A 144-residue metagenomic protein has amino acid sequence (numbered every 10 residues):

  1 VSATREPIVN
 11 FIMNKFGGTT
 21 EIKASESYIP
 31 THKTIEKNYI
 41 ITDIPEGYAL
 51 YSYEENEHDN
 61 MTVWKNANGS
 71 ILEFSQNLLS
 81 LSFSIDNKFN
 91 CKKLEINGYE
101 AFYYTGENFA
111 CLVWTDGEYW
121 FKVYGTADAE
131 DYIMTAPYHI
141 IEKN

Functional and structural regions predicted by a protein language model:
V1, Y39-T42, H139-I140: Compositionally biased, low-hydrophobicity segments enriched in charged and small polar residues
V1-E26: Membrane-interface helical sensory segment of bacterial ECF anti-sigma factor regulators
K15, Q76, T135-P137: Functionally constrained cores in energy, signaling, and assembly domains
S27-C111, T115-D116, W120: Short, solvent-exposed recognition patches
G117, G125-N144: Surface-exposed amphipathic alpha-helical segments
